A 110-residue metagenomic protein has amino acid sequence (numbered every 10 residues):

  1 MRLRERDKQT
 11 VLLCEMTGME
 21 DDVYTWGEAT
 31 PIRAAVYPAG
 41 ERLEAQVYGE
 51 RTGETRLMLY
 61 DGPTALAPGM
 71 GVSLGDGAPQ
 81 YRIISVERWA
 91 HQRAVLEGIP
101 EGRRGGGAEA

Functional and structural regions predicted by a protein language model:
M1-Y24: Active-site-proximal polar cores
Y24-A110: Short, conserved turn/kink motifs that form compact alpha/beta structural patches or helix kinks used as
